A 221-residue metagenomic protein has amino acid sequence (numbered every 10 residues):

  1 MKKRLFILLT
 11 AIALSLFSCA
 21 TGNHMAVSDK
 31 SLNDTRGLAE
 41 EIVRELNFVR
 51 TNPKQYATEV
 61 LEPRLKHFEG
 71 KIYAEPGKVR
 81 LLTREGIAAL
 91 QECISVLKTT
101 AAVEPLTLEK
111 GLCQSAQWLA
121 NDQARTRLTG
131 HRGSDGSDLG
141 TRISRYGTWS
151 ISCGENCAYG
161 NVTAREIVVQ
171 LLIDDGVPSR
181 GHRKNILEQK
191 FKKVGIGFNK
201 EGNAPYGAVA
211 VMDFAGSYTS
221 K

Functional and structural regions predicted by a protein language model:
M1-I7: Bacterial N-terminal signal peptides that target proteins for export
L9-L16: Bacterial N-terminal signal peptides
G22-L32, V43, T100, V162 (+1 more regions): Anionic, Ser/Thr-rich low-complexity intrinsically disordered regions
M25-D29, I94-S95, A102, D122 (+2 more regions): Generic signal for short, ordered secondary-structure residues within or immediately flanking folded domains
D34-Y146, Q189, K193: Short, well-ordered surface patches within globular domains
G111-T219: A well-ordered secondary-structure block
